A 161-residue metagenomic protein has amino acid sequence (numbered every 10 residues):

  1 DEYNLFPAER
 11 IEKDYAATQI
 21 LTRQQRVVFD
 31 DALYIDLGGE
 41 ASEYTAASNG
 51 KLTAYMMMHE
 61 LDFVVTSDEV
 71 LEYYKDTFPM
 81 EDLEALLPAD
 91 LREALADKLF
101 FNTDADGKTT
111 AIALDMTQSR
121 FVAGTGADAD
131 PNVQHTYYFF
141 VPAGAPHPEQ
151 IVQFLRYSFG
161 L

Functional and structural regions predicted by a protein language model:
E2, L33, L87, A143-A145: Short, flexible loop/turn elements at secondary-structure junctions
Y3-L71: Extracytoplasmic/periplasmic/luminal assembly and interaction segments in envelope/secretory/respiratory proteins
A47-G107: Extracytoplasmic "Venus flytrap"/periplasmic binding protein-like
T103-I112, T125: A recognition module on extended beta-rich or small alphabeta surfaces enriched in W/G with H and D/E
D115-Y137: Long, glycine/tryptophan/cysteine-rich extracytoplasmic
V133-H147: A bilobed periplasmic-binding-protein/Venus flytrap-type ligand-binding module shared by bacterial periplasmic
P146-Y157: Short amphipathic alpha-helical coupling segments at ligand-binding clamshell hinges and other catalytic/signaling
